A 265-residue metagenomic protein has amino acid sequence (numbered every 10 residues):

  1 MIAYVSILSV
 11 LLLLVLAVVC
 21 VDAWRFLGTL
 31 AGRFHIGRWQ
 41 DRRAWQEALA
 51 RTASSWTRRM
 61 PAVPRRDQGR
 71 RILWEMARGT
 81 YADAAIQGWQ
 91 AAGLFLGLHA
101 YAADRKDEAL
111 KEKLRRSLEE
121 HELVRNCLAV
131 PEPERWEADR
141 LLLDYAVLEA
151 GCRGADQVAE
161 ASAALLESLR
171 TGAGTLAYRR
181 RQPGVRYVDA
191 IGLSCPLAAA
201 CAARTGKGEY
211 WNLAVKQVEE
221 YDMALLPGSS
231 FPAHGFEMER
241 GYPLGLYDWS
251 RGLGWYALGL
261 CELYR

Functional and structural regions predicted by a protein language model:
I2-E75: Terminal, non-catalytic domain-edge segments
F26-T29, Q87-G88, L244: Extracellular polysaccharide-recognition and catalytic grooves
A31, R38-A44, A84-A92, P196-Y210: Long, acidic, intrinsically disordered low-complexity segments
R51-A84, A109-V130, D156-R180, G208-A233: Long, well-ordered core segments of solenoidal/helical folds
L73-T80, A138-G151, L176-L193, S230-G252: Carbohydrate-binding/catalytic loop surfaces
I86-A102, E134-G151, R186-A203, D248-Y264: Well-ordered alpha-helical segments within folded domains of soluble proteins
L213-R265: Active-site cradle of extracellular carbohydrate-active enzymes
